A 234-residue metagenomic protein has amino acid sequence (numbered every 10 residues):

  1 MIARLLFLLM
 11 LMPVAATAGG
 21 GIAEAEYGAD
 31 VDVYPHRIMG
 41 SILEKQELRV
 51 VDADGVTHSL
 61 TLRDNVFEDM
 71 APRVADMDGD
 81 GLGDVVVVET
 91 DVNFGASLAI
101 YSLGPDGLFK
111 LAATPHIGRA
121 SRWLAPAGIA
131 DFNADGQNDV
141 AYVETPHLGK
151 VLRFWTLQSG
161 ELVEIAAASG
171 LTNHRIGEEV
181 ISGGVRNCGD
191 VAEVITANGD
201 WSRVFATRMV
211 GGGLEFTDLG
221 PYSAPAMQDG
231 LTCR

Functional and structural regions predicted by a protein language model:
M1-L8: Sec-dependent signal peptide recognition, specifically the positively charged N-region followed immediately by
L11-A15: N-terminal signal peptide c-region/cleavage motif recognized by signal peptidases
T17-R234: Beta-propeller-forming repeat regions
